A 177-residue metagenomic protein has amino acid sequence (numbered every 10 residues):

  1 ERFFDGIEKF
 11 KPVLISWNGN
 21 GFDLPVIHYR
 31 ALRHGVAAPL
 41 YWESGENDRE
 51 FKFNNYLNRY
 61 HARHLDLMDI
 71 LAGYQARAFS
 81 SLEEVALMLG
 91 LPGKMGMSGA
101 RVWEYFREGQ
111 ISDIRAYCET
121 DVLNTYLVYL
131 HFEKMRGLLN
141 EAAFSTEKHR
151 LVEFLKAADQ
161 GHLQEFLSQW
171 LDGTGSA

Functional and structural regions predicted by a protein language model:
E1-F10: Short, basic/hydrophobic alpha-helical segments
I7, R33, L130-E133, K148 (+2 more regions): Generic alpha-helical secondary structure signal
K11-A116, T120-A142, F154-Q160: Metal-dependent phosphoesterase core characteristic of DEDDh/y 3'-5' exonuclease domains
A143-A177: C-terminal accessory extensions appended to soluble enzyme cores
